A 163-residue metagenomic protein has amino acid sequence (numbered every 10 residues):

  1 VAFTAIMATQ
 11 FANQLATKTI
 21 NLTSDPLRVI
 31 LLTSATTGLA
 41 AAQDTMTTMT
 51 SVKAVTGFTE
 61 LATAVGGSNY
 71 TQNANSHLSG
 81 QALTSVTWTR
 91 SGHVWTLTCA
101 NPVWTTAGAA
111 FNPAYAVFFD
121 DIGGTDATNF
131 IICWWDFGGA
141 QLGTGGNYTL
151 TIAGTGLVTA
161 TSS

Functional and structural regions predicted by a protein language model:
V1-A114, D121-S163: Small cysteine-rich, disulfide-bonded extracellular modules of the LU/uPAR three-finger superfamily and closely related
